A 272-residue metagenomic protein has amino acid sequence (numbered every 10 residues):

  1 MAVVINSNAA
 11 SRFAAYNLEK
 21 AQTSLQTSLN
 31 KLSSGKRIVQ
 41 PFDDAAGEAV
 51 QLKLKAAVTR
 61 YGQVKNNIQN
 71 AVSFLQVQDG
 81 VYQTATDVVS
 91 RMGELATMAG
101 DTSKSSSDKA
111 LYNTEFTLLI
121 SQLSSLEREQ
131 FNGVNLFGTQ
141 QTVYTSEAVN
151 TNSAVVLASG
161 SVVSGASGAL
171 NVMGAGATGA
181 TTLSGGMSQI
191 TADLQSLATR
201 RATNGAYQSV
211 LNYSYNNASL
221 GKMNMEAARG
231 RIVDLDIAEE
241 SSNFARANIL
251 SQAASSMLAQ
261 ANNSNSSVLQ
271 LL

Functional and structural regions predicted by a protein language model:
A2-E19, R37-N216, D234, S255-N263 (+1 more regions): Amphipathic alpha-helical coiled-coil/heptad-repeat segments
A21-S33, T84-E94, N217-A227, R231: Extended, amphipathic, non-transmembrane alpha-helical segments
R200, Y207, L211, G221-A245: Amphipathic, heptad-repeat alpha-helical segments used for oligomerization and assembly
Q252: Active-site signature of alpha/beta-hydrolase-fold catalytic machinery across serine- and Asp/Cys-nucleophile hydrolases
